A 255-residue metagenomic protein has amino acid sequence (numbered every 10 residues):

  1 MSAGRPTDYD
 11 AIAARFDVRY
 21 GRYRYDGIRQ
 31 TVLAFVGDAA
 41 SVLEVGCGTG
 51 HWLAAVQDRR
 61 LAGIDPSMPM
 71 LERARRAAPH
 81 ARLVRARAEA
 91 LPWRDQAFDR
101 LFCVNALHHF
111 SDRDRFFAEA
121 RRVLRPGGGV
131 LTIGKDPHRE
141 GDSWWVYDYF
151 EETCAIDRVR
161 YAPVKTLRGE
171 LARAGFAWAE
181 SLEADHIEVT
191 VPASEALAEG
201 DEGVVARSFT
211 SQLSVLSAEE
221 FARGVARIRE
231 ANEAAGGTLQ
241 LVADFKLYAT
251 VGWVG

Functional and structural regions predicted by a protein language model:
M1-A39, H51-A55, M70-R73, S214: Conserved class I S-adenosyl-L-methionine
L43-A90: Class I SAM-dependent methyltransferase SAM/SAH-binding core
F102: A conserved beta-strand element that flanks and buttresses the S-adenosyl-L-methionine
N105-H109: Short catalytic micro-motifs in class I SAM-dependent methyltransferases
D114-P126: A short glycine-rich, Lys/Arg-flanked "PGG" loop and its adjoining helix->strand segment in the class I
G129-V159: Conserved class I S-adenosyl-L-methionine
V159-G175: Short alpha-helix
A179-G255: Conserved Class I S-adenosyl-L-methionine
